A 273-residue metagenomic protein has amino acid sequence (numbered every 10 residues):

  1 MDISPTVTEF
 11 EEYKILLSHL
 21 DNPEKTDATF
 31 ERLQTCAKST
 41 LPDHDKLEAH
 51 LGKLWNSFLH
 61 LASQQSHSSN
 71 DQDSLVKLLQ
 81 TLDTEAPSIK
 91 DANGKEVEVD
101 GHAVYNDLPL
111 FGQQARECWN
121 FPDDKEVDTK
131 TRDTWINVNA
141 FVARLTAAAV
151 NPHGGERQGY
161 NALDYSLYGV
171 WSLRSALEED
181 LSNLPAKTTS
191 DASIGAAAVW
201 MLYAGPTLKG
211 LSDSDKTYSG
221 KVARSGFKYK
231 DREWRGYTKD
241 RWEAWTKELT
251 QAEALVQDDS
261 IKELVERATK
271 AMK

Functional and structural regions predicted by a protein language model:
D2-R235, T269: Eukaryote-skewed repeat-based solenoidal scaffolds used as protein-protein interaction platforms, primarily
Y229-K247: Alpha-solenoid helical repeat scaffolds
R241-K273: Eukaryotic acidic, Ser/Thr-rich intrinsically disordered low-complexity regions
